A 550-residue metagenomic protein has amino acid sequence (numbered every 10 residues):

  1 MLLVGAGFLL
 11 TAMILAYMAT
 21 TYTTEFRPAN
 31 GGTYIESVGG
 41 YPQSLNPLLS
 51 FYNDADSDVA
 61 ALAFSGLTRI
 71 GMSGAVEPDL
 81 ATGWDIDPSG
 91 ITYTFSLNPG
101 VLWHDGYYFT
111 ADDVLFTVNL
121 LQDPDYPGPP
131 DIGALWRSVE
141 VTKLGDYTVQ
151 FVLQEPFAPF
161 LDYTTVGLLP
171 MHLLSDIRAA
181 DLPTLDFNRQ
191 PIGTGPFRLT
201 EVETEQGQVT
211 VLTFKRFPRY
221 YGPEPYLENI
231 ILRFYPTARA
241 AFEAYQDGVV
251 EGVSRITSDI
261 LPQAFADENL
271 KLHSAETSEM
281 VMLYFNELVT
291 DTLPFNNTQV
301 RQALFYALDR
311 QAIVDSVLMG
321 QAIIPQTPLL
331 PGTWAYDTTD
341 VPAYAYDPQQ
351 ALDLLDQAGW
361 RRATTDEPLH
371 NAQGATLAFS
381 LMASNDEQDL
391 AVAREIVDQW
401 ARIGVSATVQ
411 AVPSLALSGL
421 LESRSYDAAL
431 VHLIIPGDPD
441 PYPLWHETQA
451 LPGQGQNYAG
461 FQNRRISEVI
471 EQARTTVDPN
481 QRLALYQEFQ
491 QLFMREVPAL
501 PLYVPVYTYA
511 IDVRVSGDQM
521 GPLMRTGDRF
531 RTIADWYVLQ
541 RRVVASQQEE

Functional and structural regions predicted by a protein language model:
T11, L15-M18, V281, A307-V341 (+3 more regions): Detector for C-terminal structural segments
I35, T110-T117, T148-V152, P196 (+5 more regions): Alpha-helical secondary-structure segments
S37-P88, N119, I192-T194: N-terminal lobe/hinge region of extracytoplasmic solute-binding protein
G39-S57, L80-A81, Y107, F160-L169 (+5 more regions): A structural "hinge/loop" feature
G83-P127, Q150-V152, A241-A244, P294-F295: Aromatic- and charge-enriched surface segment that lines or borders ligand/interaction sites
D131-R178: Surface-exposed binding/hinge segments that line and control ligand-binding clefts or catalytic entry sites
V166-P225, N229, R239, D247 (+2 more regions): Gly/Pro-rich hinge or "lid" segments in bacterial periplasmic/extracellular proteins
L185, F217-Q263, V397, S406-T408 (+1 more regions): Ligand-site clamp/hinge motif
